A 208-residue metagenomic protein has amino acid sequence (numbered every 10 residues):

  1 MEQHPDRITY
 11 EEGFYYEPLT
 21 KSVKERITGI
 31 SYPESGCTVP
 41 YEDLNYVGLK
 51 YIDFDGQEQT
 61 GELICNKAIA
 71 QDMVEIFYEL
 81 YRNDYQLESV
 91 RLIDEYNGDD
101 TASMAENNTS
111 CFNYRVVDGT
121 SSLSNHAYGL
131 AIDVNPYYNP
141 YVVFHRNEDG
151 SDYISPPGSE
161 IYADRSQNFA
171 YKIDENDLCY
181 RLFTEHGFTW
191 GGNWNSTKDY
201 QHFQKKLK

Functional and structural regions predicted by a protein language model:
M1-Q57: N-terminal module-boundary/linker segments of secreted carbohydrate-active enzymes
P5-E12, L49-K50, E88-G98, D152 (+2 more regions): A broad, low-specificity signal for short, low-complexity segments enriched in glycine/proline and polar/charged
V39-M104: Active-site acidic/histidine clusters and adjacent loop/turn architecture that either coordinate catalytic ions
V47-L49, I76, L80, F112 (+3 more regions): Generic structural hydrophobic/aromatic packing signal, biased to beta-strands
Q86-L130, P136-Y141: Active-site-adjacent loop/helix surface patches within enzyme catalytic domains that shape the substrate-binding cleft
V116-L123, Y128-K208: Catalytic cores and adjacent binding grooves of peptidoglycan-active enzymes
